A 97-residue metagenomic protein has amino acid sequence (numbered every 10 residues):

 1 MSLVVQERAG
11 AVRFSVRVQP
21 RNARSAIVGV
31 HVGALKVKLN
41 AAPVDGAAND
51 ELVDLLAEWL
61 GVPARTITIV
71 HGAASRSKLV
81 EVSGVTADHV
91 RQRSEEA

Functional and structural regions predicted by a protein language model:
M1-D54, V62-A64, T68-A73, K78-A97: Contiguous, often N-terminal, cationic amphipathic patches that form binding interfaces
A57: The alpha-helix within a helix-turn-helix
